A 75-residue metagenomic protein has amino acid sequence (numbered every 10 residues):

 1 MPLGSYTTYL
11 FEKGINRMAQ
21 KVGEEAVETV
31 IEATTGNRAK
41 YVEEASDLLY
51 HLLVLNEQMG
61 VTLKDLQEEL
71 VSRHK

Functional and structural regions predicted by a protein language model:
M1-A45, L49-K75: Flexible "arm" and connector segments at domain edges
